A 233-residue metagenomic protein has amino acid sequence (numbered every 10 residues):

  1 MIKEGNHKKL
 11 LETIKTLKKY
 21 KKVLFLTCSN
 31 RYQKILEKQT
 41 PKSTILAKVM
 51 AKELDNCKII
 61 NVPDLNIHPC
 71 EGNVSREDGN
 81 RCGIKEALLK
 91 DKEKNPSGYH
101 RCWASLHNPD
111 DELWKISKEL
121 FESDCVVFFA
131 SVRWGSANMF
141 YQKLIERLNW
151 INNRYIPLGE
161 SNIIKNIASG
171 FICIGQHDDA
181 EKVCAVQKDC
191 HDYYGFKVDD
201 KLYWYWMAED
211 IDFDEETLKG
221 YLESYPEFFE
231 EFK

Functional and structural regions predicted by a protein language model:
M1-A130, W134-N153, E215-K233: N-terminal beta1-alpha1-beta2 submodule of the flavodoxin-like/Rossmannoid cofactor-binding fold
D55-N61, G195-W206: Short beta-strand elements in bilobed, periplasmic/extracellular small-molecule ligand-binding domains
N138-F140, P157-Y203: Short, glycine-/small-residue-rich phosphate/pyrophosphate-handling segment
E209: Substrate-binding cleft of secreted/luminal carbohydrate-active enzymes
